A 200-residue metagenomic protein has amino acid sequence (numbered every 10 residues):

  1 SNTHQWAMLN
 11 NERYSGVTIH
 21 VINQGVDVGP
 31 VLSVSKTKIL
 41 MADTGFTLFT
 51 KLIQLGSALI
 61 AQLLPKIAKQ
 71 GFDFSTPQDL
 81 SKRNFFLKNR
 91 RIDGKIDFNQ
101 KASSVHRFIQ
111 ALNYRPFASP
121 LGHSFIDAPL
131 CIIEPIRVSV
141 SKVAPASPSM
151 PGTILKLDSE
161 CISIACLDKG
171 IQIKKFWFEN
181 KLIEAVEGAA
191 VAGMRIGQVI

Functional and structural regions predicted by a protein language model:
S1-K88, I92: Donor/substrate-binding cores of folate-linked one-carbon enzymes
L80-I200: Internal anion-binding site segments
